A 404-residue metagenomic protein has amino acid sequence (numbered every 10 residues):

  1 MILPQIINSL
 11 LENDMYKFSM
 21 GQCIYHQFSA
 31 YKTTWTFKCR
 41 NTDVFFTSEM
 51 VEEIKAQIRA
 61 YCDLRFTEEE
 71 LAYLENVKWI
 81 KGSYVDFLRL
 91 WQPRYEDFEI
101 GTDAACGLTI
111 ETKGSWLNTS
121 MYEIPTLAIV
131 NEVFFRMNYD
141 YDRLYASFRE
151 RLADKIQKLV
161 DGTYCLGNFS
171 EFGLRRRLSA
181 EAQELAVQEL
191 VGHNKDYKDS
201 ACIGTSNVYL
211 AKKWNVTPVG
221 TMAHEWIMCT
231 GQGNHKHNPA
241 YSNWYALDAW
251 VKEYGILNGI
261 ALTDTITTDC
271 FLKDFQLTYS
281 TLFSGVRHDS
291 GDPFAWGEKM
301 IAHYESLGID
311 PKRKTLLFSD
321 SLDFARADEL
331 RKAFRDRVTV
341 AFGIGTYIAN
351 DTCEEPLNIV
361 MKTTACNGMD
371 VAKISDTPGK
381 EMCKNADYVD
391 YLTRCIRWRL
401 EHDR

Functional and structural regions predicted by a protein language model:
M1-S242, V251, V360-R404: Ordered alpha/beta subdomains of enzyme catalytic regions
I2-P4, W214, V219-R404: Glycine-rich phosphate/ribose-binding loops and adjacent secondary-structure elements that form binding surfaces
